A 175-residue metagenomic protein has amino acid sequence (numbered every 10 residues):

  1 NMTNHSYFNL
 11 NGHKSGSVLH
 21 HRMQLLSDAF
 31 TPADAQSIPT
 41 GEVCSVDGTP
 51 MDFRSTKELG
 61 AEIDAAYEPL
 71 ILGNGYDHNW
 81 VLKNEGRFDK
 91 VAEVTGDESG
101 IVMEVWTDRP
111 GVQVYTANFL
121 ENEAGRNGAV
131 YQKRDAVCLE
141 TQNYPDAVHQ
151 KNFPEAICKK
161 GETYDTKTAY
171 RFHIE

Functional and structural regions predicted by a protein language model:
N1-E175: An exposed, glycine/acidic-rich loop-and-rim segment of catalytic or binding clefts
